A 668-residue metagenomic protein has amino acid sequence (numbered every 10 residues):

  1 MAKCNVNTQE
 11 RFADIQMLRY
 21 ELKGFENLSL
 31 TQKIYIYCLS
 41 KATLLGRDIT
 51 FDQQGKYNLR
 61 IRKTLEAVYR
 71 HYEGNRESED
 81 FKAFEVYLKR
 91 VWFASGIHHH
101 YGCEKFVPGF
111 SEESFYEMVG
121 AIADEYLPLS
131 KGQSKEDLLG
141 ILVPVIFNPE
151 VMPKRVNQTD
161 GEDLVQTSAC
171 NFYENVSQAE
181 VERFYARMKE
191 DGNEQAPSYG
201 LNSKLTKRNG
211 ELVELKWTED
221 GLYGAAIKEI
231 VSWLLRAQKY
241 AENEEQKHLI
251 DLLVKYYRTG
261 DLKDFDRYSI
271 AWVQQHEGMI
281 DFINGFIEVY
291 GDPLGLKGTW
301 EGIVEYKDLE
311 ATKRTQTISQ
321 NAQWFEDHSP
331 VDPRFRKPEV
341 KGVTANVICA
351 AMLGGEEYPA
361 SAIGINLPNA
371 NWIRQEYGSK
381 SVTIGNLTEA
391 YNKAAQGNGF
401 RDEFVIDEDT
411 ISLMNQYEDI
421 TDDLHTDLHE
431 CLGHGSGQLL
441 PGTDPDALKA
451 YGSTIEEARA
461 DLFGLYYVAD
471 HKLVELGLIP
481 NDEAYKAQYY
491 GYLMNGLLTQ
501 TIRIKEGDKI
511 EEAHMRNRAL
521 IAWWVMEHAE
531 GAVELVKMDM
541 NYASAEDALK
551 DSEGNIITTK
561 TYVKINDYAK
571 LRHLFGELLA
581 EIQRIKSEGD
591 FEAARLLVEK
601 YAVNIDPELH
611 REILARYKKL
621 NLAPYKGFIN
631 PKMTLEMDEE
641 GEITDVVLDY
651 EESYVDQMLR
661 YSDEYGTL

Functional and structural regions predicted by a protein language model:
A2-R70: N-terminal-proximal low-complexity accessory segments that begin disordered and transition into the first
E21, T50, L465-E577: Long, well-structured alpha-helical subdomains associated with metal-dependent extracellular/ecto-lumenal hydrolases
S29, N243, S453-D470: An active-site-proximal "capping" alpha-helix that borders the catalytic cofactor pocket
H100-T206, G210-S412, E418: Contiguous, non-catalytic segments that form substrate-binding/exosite surfaces or channel walls
E244-I250, F265, T443-D446, L473-G491 (+1 more regions): Short, glycine/acidic-rich hinge or "gate" loops at secondary-structure transitions that mediate conformational
D419-L432: Short alpha-helix carrying the canonical HExxH Zn2+-binding catalytic motif
G437-A458: Post-HEXXH active-site segment of zinc metalloproteases
L549-L668: Extended, compositionally biased alpha-helical segments that mediate assembly or anchoring
